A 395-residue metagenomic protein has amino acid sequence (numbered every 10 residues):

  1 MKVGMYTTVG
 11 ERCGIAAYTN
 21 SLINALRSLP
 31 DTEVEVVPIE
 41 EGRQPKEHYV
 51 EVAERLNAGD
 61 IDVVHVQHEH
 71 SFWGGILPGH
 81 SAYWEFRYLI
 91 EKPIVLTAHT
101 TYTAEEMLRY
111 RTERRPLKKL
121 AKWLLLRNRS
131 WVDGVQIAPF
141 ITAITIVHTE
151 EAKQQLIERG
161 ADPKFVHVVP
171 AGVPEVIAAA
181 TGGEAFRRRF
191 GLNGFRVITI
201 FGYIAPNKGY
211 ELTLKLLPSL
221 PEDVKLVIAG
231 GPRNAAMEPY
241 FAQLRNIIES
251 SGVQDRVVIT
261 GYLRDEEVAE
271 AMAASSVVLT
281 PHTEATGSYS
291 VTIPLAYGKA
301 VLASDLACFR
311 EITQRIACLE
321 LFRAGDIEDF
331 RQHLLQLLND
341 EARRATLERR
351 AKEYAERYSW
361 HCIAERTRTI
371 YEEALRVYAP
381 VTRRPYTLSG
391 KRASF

Functional and structural regions predicted by a protein language model:
A17-S21, A205-S219, P239, T292: A conserved mid-protein helix/loop that constitutes part of the nucleotide-sugar donor-binding site
W84-L89, E113-I144: Membrane-proximal helix-turn-helix segments that form the acceptor-binding/catalytic region of lipid-linked
R129-F165, V173-E175: A short, active-site helix/loop in glycosyltransferases that binds the activated sugar's phosphate group
L192-K208, L214-L217, V227: Conserved donor-binding/catalytic core segment of Leloir-type glycosyltransferases
K225-R245, Y262: Glycosyltransferase donor-sugar binding loop
F241-E266: Nucleotide-activated donor-binding/catalytic signature segment of Leloir-type glycosyltransferases, i.e., the conserved
E270-T286, K299: Acidic donor-binding loop of glycosyltransferase active sites
R315, L319-E328, L335-E341: Conserved acidic donor-binding segment of nucleotide-sugar-dependent glycosyltransferases
